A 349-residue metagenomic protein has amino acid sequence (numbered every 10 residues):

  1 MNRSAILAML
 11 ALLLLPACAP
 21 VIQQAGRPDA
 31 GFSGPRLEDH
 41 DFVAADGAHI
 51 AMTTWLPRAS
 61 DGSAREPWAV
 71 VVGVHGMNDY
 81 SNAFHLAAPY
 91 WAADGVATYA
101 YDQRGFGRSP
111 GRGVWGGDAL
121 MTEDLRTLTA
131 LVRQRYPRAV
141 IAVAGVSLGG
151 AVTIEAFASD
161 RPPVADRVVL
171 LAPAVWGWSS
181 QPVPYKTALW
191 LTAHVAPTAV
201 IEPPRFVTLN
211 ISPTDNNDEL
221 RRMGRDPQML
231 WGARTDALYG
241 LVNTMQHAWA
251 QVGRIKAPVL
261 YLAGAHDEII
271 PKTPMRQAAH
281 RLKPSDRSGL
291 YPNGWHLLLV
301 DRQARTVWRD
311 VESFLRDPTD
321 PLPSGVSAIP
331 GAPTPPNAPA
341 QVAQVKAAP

Functional and structural regions predicted by a protein language model:
L13-R58, S63, V326, P335-P349: An N-terminal hydrophobic leader/cap segment in hydrolases
W68, H75-D79: Active-site glycine-rich loops that stabilize anionic/oxyanionic intermediates across multiple enzyme folds
N78-S81, F106-V140: Catalytic nucleophile-loop/oxyanion-hole region of alpha/beta-hydrolase and closely related hydrolase-like folds
A88-R112: Conserved alpha/beta-hydrolase
V146-R234: Alpha/beta-hydrolase-fold enzymes
I255, Y261-A263, D267: Short beta-strand/loop motif that positions the catalytic acidic residue of the alpha/beta-hydrolase fold
A257, P271-H280: Short alpha-helix in the alpha/beta-hydrolase fold that links the catalytic acid
R287, P292-P349: Catalytic active-site module of serine/aspartate enzymes centered on a nucleophile-bearing elbow/loop
